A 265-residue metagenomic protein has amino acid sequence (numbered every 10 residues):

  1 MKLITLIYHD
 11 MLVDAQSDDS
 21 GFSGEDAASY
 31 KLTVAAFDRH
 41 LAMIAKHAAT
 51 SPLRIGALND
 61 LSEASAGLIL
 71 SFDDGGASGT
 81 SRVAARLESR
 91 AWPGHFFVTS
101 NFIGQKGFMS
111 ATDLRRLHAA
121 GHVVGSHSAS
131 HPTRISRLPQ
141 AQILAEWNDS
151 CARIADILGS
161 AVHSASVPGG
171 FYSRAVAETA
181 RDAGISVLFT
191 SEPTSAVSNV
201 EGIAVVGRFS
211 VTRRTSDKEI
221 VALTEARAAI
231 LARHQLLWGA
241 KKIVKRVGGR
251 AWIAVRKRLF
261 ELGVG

Functional and structural regions predicted by a protein language model:
M1, S160, A183: Structured loop/turn residues at beta-strand edges in well-structured enzyme cores
M1-L3, A15-G21, G207-G265: Membrane-proximal basic amphipathic "stem/tether" segments
K2-L12, V34-F37: N-terminal anchoring/stem segment of glycosyltransferases
L6-V13, S23, S65-L68, G76 (+3 more regions): Metal-dependent polysaccharide deacetylase catalytic core of the NodB/CE4 family, i.e., the active-site-bearing domain
D19-S29: A solvent-exposed, charged loop/short amphipathic helix patch at secondary-structure junctions
A27-E63, A155, R181-E201, K241-G265: C-terminal domain-boundary segment and adjacent tail
V98-I103, E192-A196, S210-T212: Short, acidic/turn-prone active-site loops that include or flank metal/cofactor- and phosphate-binding residues
